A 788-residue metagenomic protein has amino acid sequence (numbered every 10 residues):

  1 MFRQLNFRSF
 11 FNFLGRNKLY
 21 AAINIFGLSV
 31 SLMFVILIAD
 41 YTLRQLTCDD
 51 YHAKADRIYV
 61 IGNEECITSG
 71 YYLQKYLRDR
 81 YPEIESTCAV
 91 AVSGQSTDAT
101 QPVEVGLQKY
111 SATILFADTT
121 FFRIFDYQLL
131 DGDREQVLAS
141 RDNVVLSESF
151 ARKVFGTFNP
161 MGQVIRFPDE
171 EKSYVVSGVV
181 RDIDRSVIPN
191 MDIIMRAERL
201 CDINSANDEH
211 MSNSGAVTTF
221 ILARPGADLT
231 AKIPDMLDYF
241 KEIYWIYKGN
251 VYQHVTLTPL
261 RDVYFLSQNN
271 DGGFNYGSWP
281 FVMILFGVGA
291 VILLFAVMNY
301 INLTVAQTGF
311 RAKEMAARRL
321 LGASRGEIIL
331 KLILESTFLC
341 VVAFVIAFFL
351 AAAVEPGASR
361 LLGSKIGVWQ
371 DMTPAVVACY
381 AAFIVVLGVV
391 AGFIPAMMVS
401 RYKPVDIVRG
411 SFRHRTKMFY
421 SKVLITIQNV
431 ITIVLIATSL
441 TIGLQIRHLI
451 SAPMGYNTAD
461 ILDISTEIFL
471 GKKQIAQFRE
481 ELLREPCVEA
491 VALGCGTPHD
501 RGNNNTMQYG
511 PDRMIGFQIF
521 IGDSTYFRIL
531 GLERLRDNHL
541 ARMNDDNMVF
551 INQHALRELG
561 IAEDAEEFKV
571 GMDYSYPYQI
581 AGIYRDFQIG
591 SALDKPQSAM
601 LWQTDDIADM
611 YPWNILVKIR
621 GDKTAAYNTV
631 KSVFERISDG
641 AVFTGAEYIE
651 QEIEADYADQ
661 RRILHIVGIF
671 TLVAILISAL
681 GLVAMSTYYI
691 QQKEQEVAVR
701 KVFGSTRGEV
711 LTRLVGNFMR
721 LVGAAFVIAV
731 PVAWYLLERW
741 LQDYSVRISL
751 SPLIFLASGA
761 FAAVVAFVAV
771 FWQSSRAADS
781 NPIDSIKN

Functional and structural regions predicted by a protein language model:
M1-N12, R16-N17, H52, A227 (+8 more regions): Membrane-helix entry/capping segments
F7-I23, G27, A296-L339, R401-F412 (+2 more regions): Intracellular coupling helices
L14, N24, Q45, I61 (+31 more regions): Generic structural signal for small/hydrophobic residues in well-ordered secondary structure, especially within
R16-Q45, G277-K313, C340-V341, Y420-Q445 (+3 more regions): Hydrophobic alpha-helical transmembrane segments of multi-pass inner-membrane transport and secretion
V30-Y59, V354-G363, I431-D460, W740-R747: Alpha-helical transmembrane segments
M33, L37, T256, L260 (+3 more regions): Small-residue-rich transmembrane alpha-helices
I38-T100, Q108, D202, D208-F220 (+4 more regions): Membrane-proximal extracellular/periplasmic loop immediately following the first transmembrane helix
D118-L130, V144-G277, Q477-D656: Mid-to-C-terminal secondary-structure elements that act as membrane-proximal/extracytoplasmic interface segments
